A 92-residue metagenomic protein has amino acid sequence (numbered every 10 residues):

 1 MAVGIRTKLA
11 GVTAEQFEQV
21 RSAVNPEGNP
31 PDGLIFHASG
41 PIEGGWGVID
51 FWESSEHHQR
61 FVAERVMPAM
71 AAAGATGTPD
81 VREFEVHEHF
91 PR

Functional and structural regions predicted by a protein language model:
M1-I49, E53-M67, G74-R92: Short S/T/G/P-rich N-terminal loop/turn motif that feeds into the first structured element of a domain
